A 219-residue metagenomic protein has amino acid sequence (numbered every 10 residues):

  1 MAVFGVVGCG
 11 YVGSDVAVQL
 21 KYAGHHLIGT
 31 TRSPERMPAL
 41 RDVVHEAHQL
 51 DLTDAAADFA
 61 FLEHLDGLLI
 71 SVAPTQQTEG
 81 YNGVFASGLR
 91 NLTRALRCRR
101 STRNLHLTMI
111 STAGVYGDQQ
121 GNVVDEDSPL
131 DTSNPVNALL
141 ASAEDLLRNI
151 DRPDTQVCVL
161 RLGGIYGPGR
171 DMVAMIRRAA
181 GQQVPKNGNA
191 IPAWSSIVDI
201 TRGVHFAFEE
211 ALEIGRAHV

Functional and structural regions predicted by a protein language model:
G13-S14: N-terminal Rossmann-fold NAD(P) dinucleotide-binding loop
R41-D66: Conserved Rossmann-fold cofactor-binding substructure of NAD(P)-dependent oxidoreductases
E63-T108: NAD(P)-cofactor binding segment of oxidoreductase domains
T93-N134: Conserved Rossmann-fold NAD(P)-dependent oxidoreductase catalytic core, especially the SDR/UDP-sugar
Q120-V159: Catalytic helix-loop patch of NAD(P)-dependent Rossmann-fold dehydrogenases
A141, P153-T155, I165-I176, F206-G215: Glycine/proline-rich active-site loop of Rossmann-fold NAD(P)-dependent oxidoreductases
M175-S195, D199: A conserved pocket-lining segment of Rossmann-fold NAD(P)-dependent short-chain dehydrogenase/reductase
A217-V219: Conserved small/polar residues in nucleotide/adenosyl-binding loops
